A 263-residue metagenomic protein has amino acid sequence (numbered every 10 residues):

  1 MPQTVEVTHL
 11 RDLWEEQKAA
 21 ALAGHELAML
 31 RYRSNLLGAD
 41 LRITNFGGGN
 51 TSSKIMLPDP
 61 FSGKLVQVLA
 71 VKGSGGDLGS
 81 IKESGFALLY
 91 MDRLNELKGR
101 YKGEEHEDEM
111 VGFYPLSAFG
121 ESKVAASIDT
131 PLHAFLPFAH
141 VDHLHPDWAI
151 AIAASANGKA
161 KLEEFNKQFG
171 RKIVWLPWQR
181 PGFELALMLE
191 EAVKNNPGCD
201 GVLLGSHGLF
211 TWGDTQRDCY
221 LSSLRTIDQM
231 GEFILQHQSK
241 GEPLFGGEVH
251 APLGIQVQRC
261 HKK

Functional and structural regions predicted by a protein language model:
M1-K263: Glycine-rich flexible loops
